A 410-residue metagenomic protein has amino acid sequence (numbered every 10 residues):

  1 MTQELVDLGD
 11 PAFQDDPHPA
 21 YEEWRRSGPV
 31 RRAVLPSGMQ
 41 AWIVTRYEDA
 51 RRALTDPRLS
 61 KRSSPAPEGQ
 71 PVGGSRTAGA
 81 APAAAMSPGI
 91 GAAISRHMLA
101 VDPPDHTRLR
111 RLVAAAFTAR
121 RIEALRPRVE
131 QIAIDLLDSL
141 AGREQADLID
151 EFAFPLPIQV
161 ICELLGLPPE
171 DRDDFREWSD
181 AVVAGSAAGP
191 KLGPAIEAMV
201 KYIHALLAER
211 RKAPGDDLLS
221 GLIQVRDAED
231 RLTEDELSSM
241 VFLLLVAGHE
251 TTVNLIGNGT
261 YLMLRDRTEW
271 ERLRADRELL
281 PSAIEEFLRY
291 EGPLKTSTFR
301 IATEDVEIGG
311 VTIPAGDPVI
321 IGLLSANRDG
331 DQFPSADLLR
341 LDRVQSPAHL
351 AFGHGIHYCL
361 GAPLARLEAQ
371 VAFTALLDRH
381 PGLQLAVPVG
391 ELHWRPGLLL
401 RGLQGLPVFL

Functional and structural regions predicted by a protein language model:
M1-L410: Cytochrome P450
